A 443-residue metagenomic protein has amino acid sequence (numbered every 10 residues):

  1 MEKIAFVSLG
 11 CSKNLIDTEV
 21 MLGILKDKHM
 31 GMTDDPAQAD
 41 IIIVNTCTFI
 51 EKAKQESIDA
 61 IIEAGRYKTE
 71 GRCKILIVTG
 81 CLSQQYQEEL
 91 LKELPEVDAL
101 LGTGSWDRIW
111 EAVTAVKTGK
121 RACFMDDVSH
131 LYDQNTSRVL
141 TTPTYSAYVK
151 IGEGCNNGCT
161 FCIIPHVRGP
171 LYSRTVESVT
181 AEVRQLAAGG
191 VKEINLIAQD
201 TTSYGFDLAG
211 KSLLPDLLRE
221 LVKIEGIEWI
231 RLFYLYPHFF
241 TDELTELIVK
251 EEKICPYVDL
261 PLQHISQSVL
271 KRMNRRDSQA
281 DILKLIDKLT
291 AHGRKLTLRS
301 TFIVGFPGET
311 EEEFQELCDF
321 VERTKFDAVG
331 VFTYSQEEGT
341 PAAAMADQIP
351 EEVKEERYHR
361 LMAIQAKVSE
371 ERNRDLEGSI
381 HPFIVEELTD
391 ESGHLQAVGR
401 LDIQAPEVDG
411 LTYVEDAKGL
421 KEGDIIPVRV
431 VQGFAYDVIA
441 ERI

Functional and structural regions predicted by a protein language model:
M1-Y204, E243, V258, Q279-A291 (+5 more regions): Proteins enriched for Cys/Gly/acidic motifs involved in redox and nucleic-acid/cofactor modification
V7, I197-Q199, F233-L235, P261-Q263 (+6 more regions): Generic beta-strand/beta-sheet core signal
C11, G205-V222, G226, R272-M273 (+1 more regions): Radical SAM enzyme [4Fe-4S]-AdoMet core and its adjacent flexible, acidic and glycine-rich loops/tails across
L76-G80, Q85, L90, A188-E312 (+1 more regions): Conserved SAM/AdoMet-binding glycine-rich loop
L94-P95, V116-G119, S212-L214, I248-K250 (+2 more regions): Short, hinge-like loop/turn segments at secondary-structure boundaries
C159, V179, L196, L232 (+7 more regions): Conserved, mostly hydrophobic/aromatic
L244-T245, L317, V414-D416: Short beta-alpha junctions and helix-cap segments that line functional grooves
A344-I443: Terminal RNA-binding accessory module
